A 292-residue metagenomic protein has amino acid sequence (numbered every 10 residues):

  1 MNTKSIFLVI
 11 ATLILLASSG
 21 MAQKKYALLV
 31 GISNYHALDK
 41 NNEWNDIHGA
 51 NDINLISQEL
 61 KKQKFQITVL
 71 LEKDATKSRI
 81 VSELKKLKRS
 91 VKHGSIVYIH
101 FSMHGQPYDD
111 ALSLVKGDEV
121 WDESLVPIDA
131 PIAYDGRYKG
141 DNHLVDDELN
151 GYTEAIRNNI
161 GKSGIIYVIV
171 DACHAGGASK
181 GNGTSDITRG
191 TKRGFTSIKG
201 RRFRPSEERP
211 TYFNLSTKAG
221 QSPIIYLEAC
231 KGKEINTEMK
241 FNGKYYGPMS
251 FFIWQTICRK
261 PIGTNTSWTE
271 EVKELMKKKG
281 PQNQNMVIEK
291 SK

Functional and structural regions predicted by a protein language model:
M1-L8: Bacterial N-terminal signal peptides that target proteins for export
L8-A17: Bacterial N-terminal signal peptides
S18-K292: Cysteine endopeptidase catalytic domains of the caspase/legumain-like
